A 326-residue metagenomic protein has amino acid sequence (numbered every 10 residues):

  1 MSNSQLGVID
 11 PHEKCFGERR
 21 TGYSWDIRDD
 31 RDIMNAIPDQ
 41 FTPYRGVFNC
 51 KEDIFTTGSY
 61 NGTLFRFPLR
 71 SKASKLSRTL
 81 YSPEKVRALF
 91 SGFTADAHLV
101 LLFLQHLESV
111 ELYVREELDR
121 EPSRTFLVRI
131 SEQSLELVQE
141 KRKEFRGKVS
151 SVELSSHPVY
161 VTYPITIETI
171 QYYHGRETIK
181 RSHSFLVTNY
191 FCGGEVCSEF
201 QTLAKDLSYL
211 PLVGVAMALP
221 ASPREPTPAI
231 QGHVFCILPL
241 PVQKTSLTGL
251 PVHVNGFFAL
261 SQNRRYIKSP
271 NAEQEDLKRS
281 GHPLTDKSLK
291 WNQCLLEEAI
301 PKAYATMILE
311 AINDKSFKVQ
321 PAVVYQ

Functional and structural regions predicted by a protein language model:
N3-Q326: GHKL/Bergerat-fold ATPase module
